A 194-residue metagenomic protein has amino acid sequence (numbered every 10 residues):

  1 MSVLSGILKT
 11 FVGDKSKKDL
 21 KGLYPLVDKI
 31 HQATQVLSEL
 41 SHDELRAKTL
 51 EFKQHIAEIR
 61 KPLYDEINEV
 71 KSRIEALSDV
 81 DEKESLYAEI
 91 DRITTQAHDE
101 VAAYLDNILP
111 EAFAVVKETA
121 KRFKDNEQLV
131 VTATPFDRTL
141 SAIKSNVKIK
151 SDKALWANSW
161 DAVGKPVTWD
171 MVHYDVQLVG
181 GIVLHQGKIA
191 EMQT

Functional and structural regions predicted by a protein language model:
M1-S16, L20: A conserved P-loop NTPase coupling/switch region
S16-Q193: Conserved pre-motif I regulatory segment
